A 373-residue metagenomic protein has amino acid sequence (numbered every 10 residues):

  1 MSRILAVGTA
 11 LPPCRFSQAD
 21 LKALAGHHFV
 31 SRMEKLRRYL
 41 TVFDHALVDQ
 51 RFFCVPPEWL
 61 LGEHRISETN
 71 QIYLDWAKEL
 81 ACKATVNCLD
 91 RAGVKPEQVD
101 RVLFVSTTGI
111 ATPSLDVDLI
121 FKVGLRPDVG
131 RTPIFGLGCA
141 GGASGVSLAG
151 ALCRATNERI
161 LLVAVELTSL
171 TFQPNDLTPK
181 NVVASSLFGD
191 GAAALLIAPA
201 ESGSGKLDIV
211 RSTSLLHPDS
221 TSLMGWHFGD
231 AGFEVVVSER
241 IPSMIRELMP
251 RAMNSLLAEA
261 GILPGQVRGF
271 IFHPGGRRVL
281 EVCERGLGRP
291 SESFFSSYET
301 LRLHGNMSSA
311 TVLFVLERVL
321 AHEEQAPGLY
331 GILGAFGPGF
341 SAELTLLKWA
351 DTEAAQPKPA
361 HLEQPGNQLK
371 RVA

Functional and structural regions predicted by a protein language model:
M1-D75, P174-E247, R251-N254, F336 (+1 more regions): Condensing-enzyme catalytic core mediating Claisen C-C bond formation in acyl metabolism
M1-S2, P96-D100, P127-G130, A155-I160 (+6 more regions): Short coil/turn connectors at secondary-structure junctions
A6-G8, V105, F135, R159-E166 (+2 more regions): Short beta-strand segments
V42, A46-L125, R131, G136 (+1 more regions): Conserved beta-ketoacyl condensing-enzyme motif
W76-A92, A192, M244-A260, V312-V319: Short, well-ordered amphipathic alpha-helical segments that serve as non-catalytic structural scaffolds within diverse
C82, T107-T108, F121, R126-D128 (+4 more regions): Claisen-condensing/thiolase-fold acyl-transfer catalytic domains that form or cleave C-C bonds in fatty acid
A111-D118, L162-V183, R211-D230, G276-R285 (+1 more regions): Active-site-adjacent elements of ketosynthase-type condensing enzymes
I134, G141-L148, L167-D190: Active-site glycine-rich loop that binds ribose-phosphate moieties when present
